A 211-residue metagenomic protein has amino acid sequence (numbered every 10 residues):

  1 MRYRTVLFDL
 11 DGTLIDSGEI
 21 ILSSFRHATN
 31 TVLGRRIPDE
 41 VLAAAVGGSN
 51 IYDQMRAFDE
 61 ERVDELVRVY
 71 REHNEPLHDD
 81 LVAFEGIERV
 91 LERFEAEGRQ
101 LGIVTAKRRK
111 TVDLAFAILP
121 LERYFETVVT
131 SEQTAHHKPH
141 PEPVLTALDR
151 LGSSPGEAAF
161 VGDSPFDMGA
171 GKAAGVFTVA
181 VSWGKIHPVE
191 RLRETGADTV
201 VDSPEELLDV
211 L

Functional and structural regions predicted by a protein language model:
R2-R89, R93-E97: N-terminal helical cap/lid subdomain that shapes the substrate entry/recognition surface in HAD-like hydrolases
T5, K138-M168: Conserved Lys-Pro-Asp/Glu-containing loop-to-beta segment of HAD-superfamily phosphomonoesterases, centered on
L14, A44, A83, L101 (+4 more regions): Conserved SAM-binding loop
N30-V32, Q54-D59, D80, E88 (+4 more regions): Substrate-recognition/cap helix-loop segment adjacent to the acidic, metal-dependent catalytic center of Asp-based
I37-V41, R123-T127, P155-A159: Short acidic capping loops at alpha-helix termini that bridge into adjacent secondary structure
P120-T130, R191-L211: Structural recognition of alpha->loop->beta junctions
A159-T199: Acidic, Mg2+-coordinating phosphoryl-transfer loop and its flanking beta/alpha structural elements, shared across
